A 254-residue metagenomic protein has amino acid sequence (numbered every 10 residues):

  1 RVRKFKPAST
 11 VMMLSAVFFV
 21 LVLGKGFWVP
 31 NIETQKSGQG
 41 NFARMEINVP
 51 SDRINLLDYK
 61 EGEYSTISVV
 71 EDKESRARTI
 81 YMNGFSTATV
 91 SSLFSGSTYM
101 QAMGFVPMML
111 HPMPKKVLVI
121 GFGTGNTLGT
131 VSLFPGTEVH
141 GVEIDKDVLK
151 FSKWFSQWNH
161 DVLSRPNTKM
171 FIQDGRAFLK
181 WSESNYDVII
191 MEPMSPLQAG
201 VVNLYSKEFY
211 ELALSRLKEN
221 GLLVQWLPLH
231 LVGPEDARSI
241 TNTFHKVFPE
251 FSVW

Functional and structural regions predicted by a protein language model:
V2-T87, Q101: Basic, ligand-binding patches in group-transfer machinery, especially extracytoplasmic/periplasmic segments
M45-P50, N159-S164, F244: Short, conserved catalytic or adaptor-binding loops enriched in Gly and charged residues
S92-T241: The AdoMet/dcAdoMet-binding core of the Class I SAM-like
H245-W254: Conserved S-adenosyl-L-methionine
